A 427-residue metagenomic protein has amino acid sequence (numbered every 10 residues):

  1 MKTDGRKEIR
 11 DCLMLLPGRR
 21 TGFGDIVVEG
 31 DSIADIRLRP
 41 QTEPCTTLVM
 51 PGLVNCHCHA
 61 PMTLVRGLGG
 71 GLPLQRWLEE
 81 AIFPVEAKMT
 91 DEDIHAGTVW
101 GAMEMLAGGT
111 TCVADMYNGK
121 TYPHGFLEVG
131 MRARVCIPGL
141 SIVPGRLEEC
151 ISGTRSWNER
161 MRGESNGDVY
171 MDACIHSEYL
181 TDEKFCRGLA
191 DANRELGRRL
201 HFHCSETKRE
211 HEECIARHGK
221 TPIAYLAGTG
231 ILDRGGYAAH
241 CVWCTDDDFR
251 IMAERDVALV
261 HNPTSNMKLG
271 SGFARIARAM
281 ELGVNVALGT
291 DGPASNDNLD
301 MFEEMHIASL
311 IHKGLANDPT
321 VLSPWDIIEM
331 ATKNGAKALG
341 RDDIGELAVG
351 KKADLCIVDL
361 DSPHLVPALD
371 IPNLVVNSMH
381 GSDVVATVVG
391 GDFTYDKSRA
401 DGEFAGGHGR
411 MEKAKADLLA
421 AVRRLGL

Functional and structural regions predicted by a protein language model:
M1-G24, E29, T332-L427: Active-site microenvironment of metallo-dependent hydrolases
K2-R10, R37-R76, V99, L106-A107: Replace "His-x-His-based motif
C12, I26, D31, T46 (+14 more regions): Divalent metal-coordination and catalytic microenvironments
L64-A96, G130, R134-L140, K208-G235 (+3 more regions): Active-site gating loops and adjacent loop-to-helix segments of metal-dependent hydrolytic enzymes
R66-M131, G153-E164, D417, R423-L427: Alpha-helical scaffold segments that flank or form the walls of functional sites
Y122-V242: Metal-coordinating catalytic core of metallo-dependent amide/deamination hydrolases
E206-G230, R234-G236, C241-E254, M267-R278 (+1 more regions): Catalytic core of soluble alpha/beta enzymes
G228-G235, A277-S362, S378-H380: His/Asp/Glu-enriched, well-ordered alpha-helical/loop segment that forms or immediately abuts the divalent-metal
